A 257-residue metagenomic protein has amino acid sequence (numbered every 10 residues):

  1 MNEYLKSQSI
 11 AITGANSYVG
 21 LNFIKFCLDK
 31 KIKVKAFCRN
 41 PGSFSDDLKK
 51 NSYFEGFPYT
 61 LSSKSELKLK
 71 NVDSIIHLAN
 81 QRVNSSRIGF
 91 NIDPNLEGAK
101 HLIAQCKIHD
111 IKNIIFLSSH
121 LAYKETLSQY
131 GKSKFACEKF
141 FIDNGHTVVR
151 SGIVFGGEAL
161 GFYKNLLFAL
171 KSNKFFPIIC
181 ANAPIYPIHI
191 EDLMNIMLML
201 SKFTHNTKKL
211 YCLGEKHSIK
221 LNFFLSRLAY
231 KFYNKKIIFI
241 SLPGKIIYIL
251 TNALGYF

Functional and structural regions predicted by a protein language model:
S9-K30: N-terminal Rossmann NAD(P)H-binding glycine-rich loop of SDR-like oxidoreductase domains
T13, F37, I75-A79, I114-H120 (+1 more regions): SDR active-site strand-loop-helix element
F37-G42, L61: N-terminal Rossmann-fold cofactor-binding loop
F57-E97, Q105, H120-K124: NAD(P)H-binding glycine-rich loop region in Rossmannoid oxidoreductase-like domains and their noncatalytic homologs
P94-S133, T147: Conserved Rossmann-fold NAD(P)-dependent oxidoreductase catalytic core, especially the SDR/UDP-sugar
K139-G157: Conserved beta-loop-beta element that borders a ligand/cofactor-binding pocket
L160-K164, I179-S201, K208-C212: Substrate-positioning beta->alpha
L200-F257: Mid/C-terminal beta-alpha module of Rossmann-like enzyme folds, strongest in SDR-family dehydrogenases/epimerases
